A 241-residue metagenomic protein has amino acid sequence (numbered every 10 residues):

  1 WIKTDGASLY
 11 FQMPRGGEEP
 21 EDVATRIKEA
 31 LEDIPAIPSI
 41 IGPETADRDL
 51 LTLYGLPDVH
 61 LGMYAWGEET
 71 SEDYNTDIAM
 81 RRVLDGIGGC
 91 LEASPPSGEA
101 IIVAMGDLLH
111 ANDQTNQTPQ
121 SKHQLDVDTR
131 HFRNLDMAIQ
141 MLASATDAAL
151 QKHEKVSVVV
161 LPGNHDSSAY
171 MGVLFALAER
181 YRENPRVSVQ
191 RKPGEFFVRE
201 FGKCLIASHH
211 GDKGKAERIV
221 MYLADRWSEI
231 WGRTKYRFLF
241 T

Functional and structural regions predicted by a protein language model:
W1-T241: Extended recognition/assembly regions associated with phosphoester-bond processing machinery
